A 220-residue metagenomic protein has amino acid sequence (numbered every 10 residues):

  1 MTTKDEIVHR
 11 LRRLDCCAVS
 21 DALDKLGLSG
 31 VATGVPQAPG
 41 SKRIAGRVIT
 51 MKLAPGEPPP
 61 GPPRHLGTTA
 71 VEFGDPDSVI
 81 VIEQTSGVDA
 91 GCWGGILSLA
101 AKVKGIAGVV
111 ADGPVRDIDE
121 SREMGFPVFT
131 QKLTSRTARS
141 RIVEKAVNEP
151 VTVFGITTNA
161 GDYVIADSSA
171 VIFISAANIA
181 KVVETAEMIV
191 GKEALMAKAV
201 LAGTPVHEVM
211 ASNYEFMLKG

Functional and structural regions predicted by a protein language model:
M1-A160, I174-V206, A211-G220: Feature captures the catalytic cores and cofactor-binding loops of soluble hydro-lyases/lyases that act on carboxylate
V164: C-terminal binding/interaction regions
A170-I172: Channel- or pocket-lining gating/hinge segments that regulate access to a cavity or pore
